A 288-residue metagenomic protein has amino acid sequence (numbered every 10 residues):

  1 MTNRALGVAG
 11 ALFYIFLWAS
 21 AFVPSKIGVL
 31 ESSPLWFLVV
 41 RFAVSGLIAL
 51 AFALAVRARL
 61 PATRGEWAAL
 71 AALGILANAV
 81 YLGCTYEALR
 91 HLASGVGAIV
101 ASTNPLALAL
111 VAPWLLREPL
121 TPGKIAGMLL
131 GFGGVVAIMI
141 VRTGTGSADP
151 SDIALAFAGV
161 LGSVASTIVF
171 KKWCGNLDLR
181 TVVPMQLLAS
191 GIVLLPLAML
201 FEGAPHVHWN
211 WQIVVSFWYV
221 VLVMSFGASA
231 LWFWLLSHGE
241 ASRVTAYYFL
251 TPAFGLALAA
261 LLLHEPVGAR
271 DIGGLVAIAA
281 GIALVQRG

Functional and structural regions predicted by a protein language model:
M1-V39, T145-K172, I192-L194: Glycine-/small-residue-enriched transmembrane alpha-helix faces in small-molecule transporters and effluxers
L17, A21-F22, L50-A101, A137 (+1 more regions): Specific transmembrane alpha-helical segments of multi-pass solute transporters/efflux pumps, especially DMT/EamA
A19, V23, L50, G74-A79 (+8 more regions): Hydrophobic/small/kink-forming positions within alpha-helical transmembrane segments of polytopic membrane proteins
P24-I27, E31, S45-A62, L76 (+5 more regions): Membrane-interface helix-cap regions at the ends of transmembrane helices in multi-pass membrane proteins
L38-V40, N78, L82, V96-N104 (+3 more regions): Helix-helix packing/entry segments at the starts of transmembrane helices
A49, A71, V111, L120-R142 (+5 more regions): Hydrophobic transmembrane alpha-helices of multi-pass small-molecule transport proteins
A49, L108-L110, W114, T145-E202 (+2 more regions): Transmembrane alpha-helical segments that form core, pore/gating elements of small-molecule transporters/exporters
G65-A72, L120-F132, D152-I153, L177-L187: Cytoplasmic-side transmembrane-helix entry/capping segments in multi-pass membrane proteins
